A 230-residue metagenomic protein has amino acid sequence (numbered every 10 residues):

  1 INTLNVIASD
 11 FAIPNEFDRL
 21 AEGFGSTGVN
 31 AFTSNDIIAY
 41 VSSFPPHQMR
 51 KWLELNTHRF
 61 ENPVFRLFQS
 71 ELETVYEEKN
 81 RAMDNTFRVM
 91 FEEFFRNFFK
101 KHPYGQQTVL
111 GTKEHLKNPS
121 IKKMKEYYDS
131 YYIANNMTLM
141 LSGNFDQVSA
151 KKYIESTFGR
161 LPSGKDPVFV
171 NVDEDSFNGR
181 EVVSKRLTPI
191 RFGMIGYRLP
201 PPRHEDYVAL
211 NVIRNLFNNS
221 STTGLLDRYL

Functional and structural regions predicted by a protein language model:
I1-H47, Q69, R81-N136, S156 (+2 more regions): Non-catalytic beta-strand/loop surface segments
E54-H58, K152-F158: Short amphipathic alpha-helices in soluble, non-transmembrane regions that often serve as interface/regulatory elements
F60-F68: Short, polar/flexible loop-turn hinges at active-site or ligand-entry regions and domain interfaces
N144: Carbohydrate-associated surface elements
Q147-K151: Extracytoplasmic/secreted cell-surface and envelope-processing proteins
